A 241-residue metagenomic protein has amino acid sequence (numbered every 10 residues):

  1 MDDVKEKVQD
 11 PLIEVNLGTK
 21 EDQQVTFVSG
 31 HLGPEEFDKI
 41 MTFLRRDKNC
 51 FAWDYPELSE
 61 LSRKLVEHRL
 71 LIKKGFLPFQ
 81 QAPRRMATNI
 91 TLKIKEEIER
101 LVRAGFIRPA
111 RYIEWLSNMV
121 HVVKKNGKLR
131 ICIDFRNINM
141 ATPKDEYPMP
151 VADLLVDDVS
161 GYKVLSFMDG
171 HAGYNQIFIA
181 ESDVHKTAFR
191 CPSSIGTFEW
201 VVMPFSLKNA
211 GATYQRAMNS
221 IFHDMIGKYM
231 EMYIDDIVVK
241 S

Functional and structural regions predicted by a protein language model:
M1-V15: Intrinsically disordered, low-complexity charged segments
V8, N16-S241: Retroelement reverse transcriptase polymerase core
